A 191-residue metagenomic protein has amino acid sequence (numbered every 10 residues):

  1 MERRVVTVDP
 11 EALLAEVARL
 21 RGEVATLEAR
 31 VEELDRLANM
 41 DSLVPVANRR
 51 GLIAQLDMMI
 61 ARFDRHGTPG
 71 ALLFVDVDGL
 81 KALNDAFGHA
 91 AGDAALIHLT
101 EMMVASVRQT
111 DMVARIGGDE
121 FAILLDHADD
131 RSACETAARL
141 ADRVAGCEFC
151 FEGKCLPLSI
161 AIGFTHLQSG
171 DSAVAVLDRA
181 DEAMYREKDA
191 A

Functional and structural regions predicted by a protein language model:
E2-S42, R49-A61, D111-M112, L124: Signal-transducing coiled-coil linker helices
D35-A54, V75-G88, I97: Conserved nucleotide-binding and Mg2+-coordinating catalytic segments in signaling enzymes
L52, L56-D57, L73, A95-L96 (+3 more regions): Heptad-repeat coiled-coil signal-transmission/dimerization helices
L80, L99, V113, F121 (+1 more regions): Hydrophobic framework residues that shape the active-site pocket of cyclic nucleotide turnover catalytic cores
A95, I123-R139: Short helix/loop segment flanking the catalytic signature motif in cyclic-nucleotide metabolism enzymes
T100-E101, A133-E148: Alpha-helical scaffold within the catalytic cores of cyclic-nucleotide enzymes
R115, A145-I160: Catalytic core regions of nucleotide second-messenger enzymes
C134, E152, T165-A191: Catalytic-core segments of nucleotide cyclases and related cyclic-nucleotide turnover enzymes
